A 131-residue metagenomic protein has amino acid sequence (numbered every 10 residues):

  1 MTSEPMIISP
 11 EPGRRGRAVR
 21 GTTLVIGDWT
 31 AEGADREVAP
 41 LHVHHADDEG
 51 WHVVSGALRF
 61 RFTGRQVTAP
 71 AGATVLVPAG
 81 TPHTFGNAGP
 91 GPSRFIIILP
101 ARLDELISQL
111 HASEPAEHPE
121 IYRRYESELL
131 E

Functional and structural regions predicted by a protein language model:
P5-L41, D47-D48: A short glycine-rich, His/Asp/Glu-containing loop-to-beta-strand
T22-T23, A31-R36, A57, Q66 (+1 more regions): Short, charged/polar surface micro-motifs in flexible loops or helix N-caps
G27-A31, G50, G72-A73, H83-F85: Hydrophobic/aromatic beta-strand elements that line small-molecule binding cavities or substrate pockets in beta-rich
D28-A31, V43-R61, I98: Short, conserved beta-strand element in jelly-roll/cupin
G50, A57-R59, Q66, P82 (+1 more regions): Structural motif
F60-R61, V77, H83-G89, R94-I97: Short beta-strand His + acidic residue motifs that chelate non-heme Fe in jelly-roll/DSBH and cupin folds
G64-P82: Short acidic-glycine-tyrosine-enriched beta hairpin
A88-E131: Double-stranded beta-helix
